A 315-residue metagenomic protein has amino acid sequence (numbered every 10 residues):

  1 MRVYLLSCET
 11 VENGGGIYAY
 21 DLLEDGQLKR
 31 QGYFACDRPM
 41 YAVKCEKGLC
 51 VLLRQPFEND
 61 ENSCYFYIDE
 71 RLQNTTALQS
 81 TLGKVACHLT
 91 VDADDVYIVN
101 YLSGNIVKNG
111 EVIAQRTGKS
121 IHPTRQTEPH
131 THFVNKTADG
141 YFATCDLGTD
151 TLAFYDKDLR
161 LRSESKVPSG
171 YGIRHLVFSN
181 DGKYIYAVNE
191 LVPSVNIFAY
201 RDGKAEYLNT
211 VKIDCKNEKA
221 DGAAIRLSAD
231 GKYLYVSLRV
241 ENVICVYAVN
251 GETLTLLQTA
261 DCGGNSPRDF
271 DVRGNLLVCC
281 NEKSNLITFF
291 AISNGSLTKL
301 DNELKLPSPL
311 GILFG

Functional and structural regions predicted by a protein language model:
C8-T10, R54-P56, Y101-S103, L147-T149 (+4 more regions): Short loop/turn segments immediately following the C-termini of beta-strands
N13, D37-R38, V85, H130 (+7 more regions): Beta-rich catalytic cores
G32-D37, L78-L82, A114-Q115, P123-T127 (+4 more regions): Surface loop/turn motifs at the tips and blade-to-blade linkers of beta-strand repeat domains
K44-K47, V91-A93, K136-D139, N180-G182 (+2 more regions): Residue-level detector of Asp-centered blade-edge/turn motifs that repeat once per structural unit in beta-propeller
Q73-N135: Asp-box/WD-like beta-propeller blade repeats and closely related beta-sheet repeat scaffolds
A220-N281: Loop/turn-rich, solvent-exposed surfaces of beta-rich toroidal or solenoidal domains
